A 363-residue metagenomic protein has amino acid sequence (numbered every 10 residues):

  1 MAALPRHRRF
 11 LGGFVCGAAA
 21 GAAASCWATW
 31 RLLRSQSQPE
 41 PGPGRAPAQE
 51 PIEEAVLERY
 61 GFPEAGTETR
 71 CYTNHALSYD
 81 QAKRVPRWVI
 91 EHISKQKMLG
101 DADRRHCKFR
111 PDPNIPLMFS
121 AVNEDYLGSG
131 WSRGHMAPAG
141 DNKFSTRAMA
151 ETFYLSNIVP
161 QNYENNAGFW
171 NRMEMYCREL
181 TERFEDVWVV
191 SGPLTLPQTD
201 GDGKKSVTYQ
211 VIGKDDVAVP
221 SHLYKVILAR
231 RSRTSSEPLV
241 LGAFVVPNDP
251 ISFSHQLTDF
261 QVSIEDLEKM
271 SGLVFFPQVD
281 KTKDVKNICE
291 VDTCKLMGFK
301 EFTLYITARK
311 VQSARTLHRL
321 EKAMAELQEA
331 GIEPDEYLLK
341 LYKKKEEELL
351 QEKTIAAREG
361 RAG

Functional and structural regions predicted by a protein language model:
M1-G363: Domain-level detector for secreted/extracellular nuclease and nuclease-toxin modules, and for the ENPP-like C-terminal
